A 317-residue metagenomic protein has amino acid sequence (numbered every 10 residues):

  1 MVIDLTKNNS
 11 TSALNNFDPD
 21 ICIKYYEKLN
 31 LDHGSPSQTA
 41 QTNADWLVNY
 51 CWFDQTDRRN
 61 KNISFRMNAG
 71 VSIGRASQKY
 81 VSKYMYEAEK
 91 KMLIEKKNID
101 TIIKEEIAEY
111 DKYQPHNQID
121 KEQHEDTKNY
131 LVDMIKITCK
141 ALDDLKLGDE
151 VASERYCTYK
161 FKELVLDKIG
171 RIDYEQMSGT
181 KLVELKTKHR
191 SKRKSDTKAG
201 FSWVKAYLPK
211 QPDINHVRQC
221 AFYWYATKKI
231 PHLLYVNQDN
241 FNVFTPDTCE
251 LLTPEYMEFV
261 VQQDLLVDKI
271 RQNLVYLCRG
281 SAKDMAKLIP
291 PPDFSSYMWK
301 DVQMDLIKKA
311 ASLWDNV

Functional and structural regions predicted by a protein language model:
M1-I172: Metal-dependent nuclease catalytic cores that hydrolyze phosphodiester bonds in DNA/RNA, characterized by
D54, K79, K83, H189-S191 (+1 more regions): Short loop/turn segments at secondary-structure transitions that flank enzyme active sites
A69-I73, Y130, N215, E258 (+1 more regions): Soluble or luminal CAZymes and related metallo-dependent hydrolases
I73, S77, I172-Y207, Y223: Conserved catalytic cores of phosphodiester-cleaving nucleases, focusing on short active-site segments
L147, M177-T180, A226-I230: Short glycine/proline-enriched coil/turn segments at helix->beta-strand junctions
R155-C157, L185-T187, Y235: Short, structured patches in soluble enzyme cores that scaffold and shape functional sites
D196-V236: Catalytic cores of nucleic-acid endonucleases
P212, Y225-V317: Metal-dependent nuclease catalytic regions and adjoining charged, substrate-binding loops involved in nucleic-acid end
